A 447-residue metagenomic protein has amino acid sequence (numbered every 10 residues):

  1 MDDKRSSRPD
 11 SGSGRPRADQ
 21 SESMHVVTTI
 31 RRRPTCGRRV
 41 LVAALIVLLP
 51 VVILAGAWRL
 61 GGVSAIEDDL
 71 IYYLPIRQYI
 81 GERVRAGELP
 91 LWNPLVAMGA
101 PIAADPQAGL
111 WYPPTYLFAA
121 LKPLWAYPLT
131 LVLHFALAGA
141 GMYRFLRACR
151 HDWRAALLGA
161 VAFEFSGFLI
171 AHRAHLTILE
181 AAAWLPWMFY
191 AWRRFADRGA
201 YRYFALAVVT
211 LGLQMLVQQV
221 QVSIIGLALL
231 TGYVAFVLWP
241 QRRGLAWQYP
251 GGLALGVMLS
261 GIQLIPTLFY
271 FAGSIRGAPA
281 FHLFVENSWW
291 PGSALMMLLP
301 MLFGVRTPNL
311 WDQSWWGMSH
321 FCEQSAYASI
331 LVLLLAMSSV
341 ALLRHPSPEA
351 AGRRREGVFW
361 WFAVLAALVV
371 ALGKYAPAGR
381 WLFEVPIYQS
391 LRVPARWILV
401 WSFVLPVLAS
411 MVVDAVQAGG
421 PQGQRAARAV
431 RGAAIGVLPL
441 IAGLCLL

Functional and structural regions predicted by a protein language model:
M1-G56, Q248, R354-W360: Start-transfer (signal-anchor) and selected internal transmembrane alpha helices of multi-pass inner/ER membrane
L41-V47, R243-L268, F284, F359-A366 (+1 more regions): Hydrophobic alpha-helical membrane-interfacial segments at the cytosolic entry of transmembrane helices
I46, G139-C149, W153-W239, Q248-T267 (+2 more regions): Membrane-embedded helix bundles of polyisoprenyl
G56-C149, R154-W184, S293-C322: Active-site lumenal/periplasmic loops and adjacent helix-entry segments of GT-C-fold, multi-pass membrane
L74-V84, E88-P90, M258-A341, P394-I398 (+1 more regions): Periplasmic/ER-lumenal interhelical loops and adjacent helix-loop junctions in multi-pass membrane proteins
A140-R144, A148, W187-R194, L230-L238 (+4 more regions): Transmembrane alpha-helices and membrane-interface helical segments of multi-pass integral membrane enzymes
H172-L179, S314-Q324, F362, A366-V404 (+1 more regions): Membrane-helix boundary/interfacial segments in multi-pass membrane proteins
P240-Y249, L335-P377, Q422-A433: Membrane-interface helix-loop-helix junctions at transmembrane boundaries of multi-pass membrane enzymes, predominantly
